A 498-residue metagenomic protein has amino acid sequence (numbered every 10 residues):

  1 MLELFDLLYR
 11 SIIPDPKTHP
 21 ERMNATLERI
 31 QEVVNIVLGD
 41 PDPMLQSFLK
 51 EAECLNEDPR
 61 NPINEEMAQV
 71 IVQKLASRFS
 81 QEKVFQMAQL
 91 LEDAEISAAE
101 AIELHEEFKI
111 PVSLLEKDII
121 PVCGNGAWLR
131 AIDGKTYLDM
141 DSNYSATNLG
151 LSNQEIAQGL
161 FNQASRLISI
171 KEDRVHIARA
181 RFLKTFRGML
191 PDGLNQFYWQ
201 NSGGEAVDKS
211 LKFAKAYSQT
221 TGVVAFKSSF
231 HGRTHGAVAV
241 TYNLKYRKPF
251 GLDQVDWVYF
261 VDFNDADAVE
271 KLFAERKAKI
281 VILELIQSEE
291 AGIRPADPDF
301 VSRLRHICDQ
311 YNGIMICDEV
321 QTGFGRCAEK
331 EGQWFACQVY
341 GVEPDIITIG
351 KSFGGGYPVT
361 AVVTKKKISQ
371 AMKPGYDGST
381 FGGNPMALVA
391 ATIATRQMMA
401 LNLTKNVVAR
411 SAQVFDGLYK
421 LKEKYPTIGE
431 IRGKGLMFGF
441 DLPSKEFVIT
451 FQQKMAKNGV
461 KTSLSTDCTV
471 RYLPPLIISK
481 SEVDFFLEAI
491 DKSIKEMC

Functional and structural regions predicted by a protein language model:
L4-I12, T26-C498: Conserved N-terminal phosphate-binding loop of PLP-dependent enzymes in the Aspartate aminotransferase
D15-M23: Charged, low-complexity interaction regions
